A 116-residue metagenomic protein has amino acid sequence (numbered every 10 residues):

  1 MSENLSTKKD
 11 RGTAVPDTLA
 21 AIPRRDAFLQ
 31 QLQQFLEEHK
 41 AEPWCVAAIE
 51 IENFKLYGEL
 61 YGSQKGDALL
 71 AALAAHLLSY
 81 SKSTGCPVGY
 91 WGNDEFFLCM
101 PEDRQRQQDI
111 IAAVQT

Functional and structural regions predicted by a protein language model:
M1-T7: Regulatory sensory/coupling modules that transmit signals to nucleotide-handling catalytic cores
K8-C45, E52-L78, G89-N93, F97 (+1 more regions): Conserved long alpha-helical elements within nucleotide-processing catalytic cores of c-di-GMP signaling and class III
S79-G85, T116: Short catalytic/binding micro-motifs of nucleotide second-messenger systems
